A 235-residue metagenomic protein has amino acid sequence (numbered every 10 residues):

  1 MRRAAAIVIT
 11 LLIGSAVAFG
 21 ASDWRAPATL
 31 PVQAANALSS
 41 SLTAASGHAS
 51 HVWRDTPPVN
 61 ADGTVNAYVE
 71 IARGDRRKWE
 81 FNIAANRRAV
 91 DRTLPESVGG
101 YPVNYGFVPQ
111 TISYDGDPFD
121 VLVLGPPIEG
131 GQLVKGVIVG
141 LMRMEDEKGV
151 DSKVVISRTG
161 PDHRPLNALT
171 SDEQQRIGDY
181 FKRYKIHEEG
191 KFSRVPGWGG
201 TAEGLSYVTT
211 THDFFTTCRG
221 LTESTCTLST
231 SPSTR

Functional and structural regions predicted by a protein language model:
M1-A4, P109: Positively charged n-region of N-terminal signal peptides that target proteins for export
A5-A6, A28: Sequence-pattern detector for short linear motifs and compositional/periodic biases rather than a specific fold
I7-A16: Bacterial N-terminal signal peptides
V17-S22: Juxtamembrane cytosolic interface motif at the C-terminal end of transmembrane helices
D23-R235: Hydrophobic N-terminal alpha-helices or hydrophobic patches in metabolic proteins across all domains of life
